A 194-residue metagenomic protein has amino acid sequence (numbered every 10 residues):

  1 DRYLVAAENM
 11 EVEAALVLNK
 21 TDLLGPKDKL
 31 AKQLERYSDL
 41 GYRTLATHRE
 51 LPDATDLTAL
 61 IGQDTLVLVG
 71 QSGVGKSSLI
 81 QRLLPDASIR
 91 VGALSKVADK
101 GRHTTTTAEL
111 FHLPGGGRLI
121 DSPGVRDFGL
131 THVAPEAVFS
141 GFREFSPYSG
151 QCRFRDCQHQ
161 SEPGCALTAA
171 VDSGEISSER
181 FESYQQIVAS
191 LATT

Functional and structural regions predicted by a protein language model:
D1-R2: Conserved catalytic-core segment of NTP-binding enzymes
V5-A15, T21, D28, R36 (+3 more regions): Helix-rich effector regions associated with P-loop NTPase G domains
E13, K20-V74: Canonical P-loop GTPase G-domain recognition
T65-V69, I80, K96-K100: Short, surface-exposed loop/turn motifs that are enriched in glycine and acidic residues and include a nearby proline
L68, Q81-P85, V91: Conserved ATP-binding TGD loop and adjacent catalytic N/P-domain core of P-type ATPases
S72, S77-S78, R82: Walker A/P-loop
